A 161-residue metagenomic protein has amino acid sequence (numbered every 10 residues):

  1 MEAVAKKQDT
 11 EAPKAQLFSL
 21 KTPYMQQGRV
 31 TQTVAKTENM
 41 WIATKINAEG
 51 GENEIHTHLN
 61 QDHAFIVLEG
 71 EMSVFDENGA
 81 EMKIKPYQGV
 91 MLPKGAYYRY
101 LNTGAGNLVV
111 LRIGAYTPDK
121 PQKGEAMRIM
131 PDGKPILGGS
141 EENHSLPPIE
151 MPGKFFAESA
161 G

Functional and structural regions predicted by a protein language model:
M1-A43, E54, E125-G161: A short, N-terminal "cap"/entry segment at the start of jelly-roll beta-barrel domains of the cupin/DSBH fold
V30-W41, E49-A64, N78, I84: A short beta-loop-beta micro-motif enriched in histidine and acidic residues
K45, A64-F65, Y87-Q88, Y98: Hydrophobic/aromatic beta-strand elements that line small-molecule binding cavities or substrate pockets in beta-rich
I46-A48, T57-V74, I113-Y116: Short, conserved beta-strand element in jelly-roll/cupin
I55, V74-F75, L92, Y98-A105: Short beta-strand His + acidic residue motifs that chelate non-heme Fe in jelly-roll/DSBH and cupin folds
A64, M91, G106-G124: A short hydrophobic beta-strand segment most commonly corresponding to one strand of the jelly-roll/cupin
M72, A80, Y98, Y116-P118: Surface-exposed, flexible loop/turn segments at secondary-structure boundaries
N78-K94: Short acidic-glycine-tyrosine-enriched beta hairpin
